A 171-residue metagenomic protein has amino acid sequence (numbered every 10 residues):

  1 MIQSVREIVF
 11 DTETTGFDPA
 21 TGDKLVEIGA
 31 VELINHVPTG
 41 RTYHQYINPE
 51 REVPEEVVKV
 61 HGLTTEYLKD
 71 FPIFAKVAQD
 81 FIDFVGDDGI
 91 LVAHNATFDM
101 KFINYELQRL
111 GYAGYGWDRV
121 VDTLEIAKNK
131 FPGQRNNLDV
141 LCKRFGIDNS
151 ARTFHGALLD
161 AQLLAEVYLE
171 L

Functional and structural regions predicted by a protein language model:
M1-D118, K128-F131, V140-F154: Conserved non-catalytic scaffold segment of RNase H-like nuclease domains
G89-I90, Y168-L171: Short, structured secondary-structure boundary patches
E125-K128, K143, E166-L169: Generic alpha-helical structural context detector
N137: A conserved catalytic-core signature of glycosyltransferases
G156-L169: Acidic, divalent-metal-coordinating active-site segment for phosphoryl/phosphodiester hydrolysis, typified by short
